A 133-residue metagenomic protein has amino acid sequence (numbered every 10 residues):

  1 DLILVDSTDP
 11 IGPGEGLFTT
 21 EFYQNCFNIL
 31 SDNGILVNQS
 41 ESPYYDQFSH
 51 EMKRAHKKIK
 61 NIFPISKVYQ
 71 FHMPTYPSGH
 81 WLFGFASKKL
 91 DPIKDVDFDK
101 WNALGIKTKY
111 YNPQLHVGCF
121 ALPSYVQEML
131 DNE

Functional and structural regions predicted by a protein language model:
D1-D6: Short SAM/SAH-binding signature in class I
D9-P10, E41-Y45, P74-T75: Short "lid" loop at the C-terminus of a central beta-strand within the Rossmann-like core of SAM-dependent
P10-F18: Glycine/threonine-rich flexible loop motifs
G14, S40-H56: Conserved class I S-adenosyl-L-methionine
F18-D32, K60: A short glycine-rich, Lys/Arg-flanked "PGG" loop and its adjoining helix->strand segment in the class I
Y23-Q24, S49-Q70, G84: Conserved Class I S-adenosyl-L-methionine
N33-S40: Conserved beta-strand signature within the Rossmann-like core of class I S-adenosyl-L-methionine
S78-E133: SAM/dcSAM-binding transferase cores
